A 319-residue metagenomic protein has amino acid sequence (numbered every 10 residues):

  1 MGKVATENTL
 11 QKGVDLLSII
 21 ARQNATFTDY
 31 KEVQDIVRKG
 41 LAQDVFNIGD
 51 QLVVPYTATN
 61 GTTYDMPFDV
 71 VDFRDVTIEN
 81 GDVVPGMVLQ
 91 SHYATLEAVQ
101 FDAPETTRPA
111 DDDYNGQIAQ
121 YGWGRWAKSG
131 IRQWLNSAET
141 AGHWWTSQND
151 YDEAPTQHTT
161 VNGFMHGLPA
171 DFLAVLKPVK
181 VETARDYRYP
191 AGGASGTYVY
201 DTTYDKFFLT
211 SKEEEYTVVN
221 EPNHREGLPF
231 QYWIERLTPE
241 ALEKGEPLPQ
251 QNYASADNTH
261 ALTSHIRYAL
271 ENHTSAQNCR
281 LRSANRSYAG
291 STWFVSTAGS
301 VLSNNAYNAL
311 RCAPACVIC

Functional and structural regions predicted by a protein language model:
G2-C319: Collagenous Gly-X-Y triple-helix signature in extracellular proteins
